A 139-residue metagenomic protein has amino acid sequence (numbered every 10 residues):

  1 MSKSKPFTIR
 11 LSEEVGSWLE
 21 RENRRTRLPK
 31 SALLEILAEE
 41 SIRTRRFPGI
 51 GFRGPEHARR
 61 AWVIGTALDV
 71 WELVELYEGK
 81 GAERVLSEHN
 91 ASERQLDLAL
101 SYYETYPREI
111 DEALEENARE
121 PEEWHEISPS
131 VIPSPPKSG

Functional and structural regions predicted by a protein language model:
M1-S2, I42-L68: Short, Lys/Arg-enriched anionic-surface-contact patches
I9-L11, L19, T26-E39: Short amphipathic alpha-helical segments
E22, R84-S87: Short alpha-helical "recognition helix" segments of helix-turn-helix
L28-P29, S87-L98: Short, basic interhelical loop/turn and adjoining N-cap of the next helix at nucleic-acid- or acidic-partner-contacting
L33, L96-D97, I110: Helix-turn-helix DNA-binding helix
P48-F52, R108-A118: Short Lys/Arg-enriched helix C-cap and helix-to-coil transition segments that create basic nucleic-acid-contact patches
E56-I64, L114-G139: Intrinsically disordered, low-complexity basic tails/linkers immediately adjacent to helix-turn-helix/homeobox/MYB/SANT
T66-K80: Short, amphipathic alpha-helical "recognition" segments used to contact nucleic acids or chromatin
